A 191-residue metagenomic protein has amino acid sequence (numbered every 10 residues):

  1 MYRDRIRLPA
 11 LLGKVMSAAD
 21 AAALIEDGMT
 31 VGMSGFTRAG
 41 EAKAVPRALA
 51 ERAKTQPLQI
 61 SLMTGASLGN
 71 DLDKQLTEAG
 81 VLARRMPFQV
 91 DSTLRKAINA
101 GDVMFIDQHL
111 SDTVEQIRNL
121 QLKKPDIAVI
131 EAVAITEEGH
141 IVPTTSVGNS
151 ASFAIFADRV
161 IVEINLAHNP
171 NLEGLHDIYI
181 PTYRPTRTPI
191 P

Functional and structural regions predicted by a protein language model:
M1-P191: Conserved alpha/beta enzyme-core scaffold
